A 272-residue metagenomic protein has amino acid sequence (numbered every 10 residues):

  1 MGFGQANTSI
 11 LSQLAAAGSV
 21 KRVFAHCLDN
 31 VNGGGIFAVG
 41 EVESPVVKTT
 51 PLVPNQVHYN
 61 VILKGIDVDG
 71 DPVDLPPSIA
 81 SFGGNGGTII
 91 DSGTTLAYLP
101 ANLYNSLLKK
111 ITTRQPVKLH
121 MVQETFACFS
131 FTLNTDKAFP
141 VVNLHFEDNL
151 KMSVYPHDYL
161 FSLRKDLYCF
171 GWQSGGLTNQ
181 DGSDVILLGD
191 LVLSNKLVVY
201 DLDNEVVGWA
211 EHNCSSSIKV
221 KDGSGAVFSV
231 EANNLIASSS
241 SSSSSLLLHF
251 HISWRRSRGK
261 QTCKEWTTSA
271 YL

Functional and structural regions predicted by a protein language model:
G2: C-terminal reverse transcriptase regions that engage the nucleic-acid substrate
Q5-S239, F250-W254, L272: C-terminal catalytic lobe of pepsin-like aspartyl proteases
S244-H251, T267: Cleavable N-terminal signal peptides of Sec/SRP-targeted secreted and luminal proteins
